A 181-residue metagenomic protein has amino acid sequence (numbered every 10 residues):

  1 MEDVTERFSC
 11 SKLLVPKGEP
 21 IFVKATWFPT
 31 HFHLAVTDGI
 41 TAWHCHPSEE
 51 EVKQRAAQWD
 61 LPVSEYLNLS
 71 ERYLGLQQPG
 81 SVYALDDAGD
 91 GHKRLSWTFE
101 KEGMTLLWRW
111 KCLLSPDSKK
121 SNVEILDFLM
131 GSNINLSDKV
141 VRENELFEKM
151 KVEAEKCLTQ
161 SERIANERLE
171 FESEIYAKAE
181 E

Functional and structural regions predicted by a protein language model:
M1-S137: Assembly/interface modules of non-enzymatic eukaryotic complex subunits
C112-E181: Intrinsically disordered, low-complexity acidic regions
